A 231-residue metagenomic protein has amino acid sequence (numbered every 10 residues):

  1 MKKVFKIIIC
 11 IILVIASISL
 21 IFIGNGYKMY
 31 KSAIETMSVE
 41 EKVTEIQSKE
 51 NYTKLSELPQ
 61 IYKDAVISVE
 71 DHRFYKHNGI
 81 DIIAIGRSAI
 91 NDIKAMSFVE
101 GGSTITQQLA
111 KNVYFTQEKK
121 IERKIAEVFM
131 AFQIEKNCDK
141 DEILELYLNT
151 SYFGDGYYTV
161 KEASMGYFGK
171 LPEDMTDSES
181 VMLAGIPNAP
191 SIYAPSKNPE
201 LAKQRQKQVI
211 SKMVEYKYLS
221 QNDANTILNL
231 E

Functional and structural regions predicted by a protein language model:
M1-E231: Juxtamembrane regions of bacterial inner-membrane/periplasmic proteins, predominantly the peptidoglycan biogenesis
